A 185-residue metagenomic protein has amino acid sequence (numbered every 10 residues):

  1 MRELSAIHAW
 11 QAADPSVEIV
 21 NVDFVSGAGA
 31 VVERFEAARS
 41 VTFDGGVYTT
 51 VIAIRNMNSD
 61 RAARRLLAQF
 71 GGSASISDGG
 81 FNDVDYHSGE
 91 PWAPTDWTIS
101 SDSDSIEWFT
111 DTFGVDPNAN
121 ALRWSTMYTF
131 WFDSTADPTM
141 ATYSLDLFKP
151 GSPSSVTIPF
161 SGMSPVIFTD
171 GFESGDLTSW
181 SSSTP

Functional and structural regions predicted by a protein language model:
R2-G45: Low-complexity, acidic Ser/Thr/Pro/Gly-rich terminal tails and inter-domain linkers that flank the onset of structured
A38-D60, R64, F70: Short beta-strand elements of extracellular/lumenal beta-sandwich folds
V41, P94-D102: Short, exposed beta-strand/loop patches in secreted or surface proteins that constitute
A63-P94: Solvent-exposed beta-hairpin/edge-strand motifs
F109-A141, L147: Low-complexity, intrinsically disordered segments enriched in Ser/Thr together with acidic residues
S154-G162: Edge beta-strands of extracellular beta-sandwich domains
V166-S182: Extracellular carbohydrate-recognition regions
